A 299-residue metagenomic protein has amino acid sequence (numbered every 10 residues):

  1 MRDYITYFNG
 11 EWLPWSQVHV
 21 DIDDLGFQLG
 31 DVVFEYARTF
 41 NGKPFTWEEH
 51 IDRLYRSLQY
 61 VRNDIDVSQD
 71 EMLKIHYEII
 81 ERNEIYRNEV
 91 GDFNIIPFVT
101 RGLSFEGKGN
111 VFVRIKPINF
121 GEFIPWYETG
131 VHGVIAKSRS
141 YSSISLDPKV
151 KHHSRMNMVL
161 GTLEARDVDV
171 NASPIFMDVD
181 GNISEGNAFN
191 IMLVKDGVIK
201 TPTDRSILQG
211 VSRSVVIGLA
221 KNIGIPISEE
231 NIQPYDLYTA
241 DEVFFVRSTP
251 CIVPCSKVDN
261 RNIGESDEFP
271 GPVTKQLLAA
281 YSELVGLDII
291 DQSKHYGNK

Functional and structural regions predicted by a protein language model:
M1-R82, F105-K299: Helix-start/capping segments and mature chain N-termini
H76, Y86-F98: Ordered, amphipathic secondary-structure segments that act as subunit-interaction surfaces in large macromolecular
V99-F105: Short, internal active-site loops enriched in acidic
